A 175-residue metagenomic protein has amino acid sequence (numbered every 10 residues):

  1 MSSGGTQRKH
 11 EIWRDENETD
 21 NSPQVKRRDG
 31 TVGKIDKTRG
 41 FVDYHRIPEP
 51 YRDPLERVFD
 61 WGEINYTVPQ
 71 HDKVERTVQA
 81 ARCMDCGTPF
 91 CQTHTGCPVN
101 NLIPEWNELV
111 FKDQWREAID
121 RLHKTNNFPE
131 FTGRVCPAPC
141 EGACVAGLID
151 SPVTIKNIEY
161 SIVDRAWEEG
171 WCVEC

Functional and structural regions predicted by a protein language model:
S2-C175: Ferredoxin-type iron-sulfur electron-transfer modules and their immediate structural context
